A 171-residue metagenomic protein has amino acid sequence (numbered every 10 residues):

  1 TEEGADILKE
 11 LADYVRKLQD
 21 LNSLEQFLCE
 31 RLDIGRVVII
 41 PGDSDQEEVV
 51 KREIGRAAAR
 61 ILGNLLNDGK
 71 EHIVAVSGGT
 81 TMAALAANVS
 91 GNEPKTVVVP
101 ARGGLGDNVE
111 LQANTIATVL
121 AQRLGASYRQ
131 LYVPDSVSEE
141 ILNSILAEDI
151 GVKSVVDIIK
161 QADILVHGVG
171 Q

Functional and structural regions predicted by a protein language model:
T1-Y14: Basic, amphipathic "hinge/linker" alpha-helix immediately C-terminal to the N-terminal HTH DNA-binding motif
K9-L11, V50, A86-N88: Short, glycine/acidic-enriched capping/hinge loops at junctions between secondary-structure elements
D13-L21: N-terminal low-complexity, intrinsically disordered segments
E25-R52, R56-A59, G63-N67, E93-Q171: Ligand-binding beta-strand-loop-alpha-helix segment within the catalytic cores of soluble metabolic enzymes
D68-H72: PLD-like (HKD) phosphodiesterase/transphosphatidyltransferase domain
V74-A84, L105-G106, G170-Q171: Gly/Ser/Thr-rich loops at beta-strand to alpha-helix junctions that form or flank small-molecule/cofactor-binding
T81-E93: Short Gly/Thr/Asp-enriched flexible loops that form oxyanion-binding sites at enzyme active sites
